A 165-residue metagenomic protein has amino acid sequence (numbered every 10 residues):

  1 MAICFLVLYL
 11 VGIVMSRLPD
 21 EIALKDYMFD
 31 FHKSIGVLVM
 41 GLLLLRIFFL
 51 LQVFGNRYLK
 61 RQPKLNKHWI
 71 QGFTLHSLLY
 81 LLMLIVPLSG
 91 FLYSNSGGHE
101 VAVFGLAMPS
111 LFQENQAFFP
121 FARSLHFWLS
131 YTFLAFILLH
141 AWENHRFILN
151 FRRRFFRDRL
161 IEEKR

Functional and structural regions predicted by a protein language model:
M1-R165: Membrane-embedded alpha-helical bundles that constitute the cytochrome b-like, heme-associated redox core of multi-pass
